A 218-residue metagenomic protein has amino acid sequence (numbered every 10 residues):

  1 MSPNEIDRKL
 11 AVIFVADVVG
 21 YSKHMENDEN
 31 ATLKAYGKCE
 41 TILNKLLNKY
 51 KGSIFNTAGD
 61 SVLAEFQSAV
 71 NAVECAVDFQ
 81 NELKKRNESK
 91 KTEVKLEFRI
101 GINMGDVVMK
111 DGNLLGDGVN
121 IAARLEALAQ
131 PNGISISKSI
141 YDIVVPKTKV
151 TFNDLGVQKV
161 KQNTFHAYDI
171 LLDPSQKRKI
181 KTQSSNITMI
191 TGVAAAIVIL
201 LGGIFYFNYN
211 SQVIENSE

Functional and structural regions predicted by a protein language model:
S2-C75, E82: Catalytic NTP-binding/metal-coordinating core of nucleotidyl cyclase/transferase enzymes
N4, T41, L63-F165, D169: Catalytic beta-strand-to-alpha-helix segment of the class III nucleotidyl cyclase homology domain
I13, K45, G52, V94 (+5 more regions): Exposed boundary/loop context
V15, N30, D60, P146 (+3 more regions): Generic detection of intrinsically disordered/low-complexity segments and helix-coil linkers/edges
G20-S22, V108, P174: Feature marks short, surface-exposed loop/turn motifs that line or immediately flank catalytic pockets and channel
Y21, T32, I190, Q212-I214: A generic signature of intrinsically disordered, low-complexity regions enriched in glycine/proline and charged/polar
N132, S139-N210: Intrinsically disordered, glycine/charged-rich C-terminal tails and inter-domain linkers that flank nucleotidyl cyclase
N208-E218: Charged/polar helix/coil "stalk" or linker segments at domain boundaries
